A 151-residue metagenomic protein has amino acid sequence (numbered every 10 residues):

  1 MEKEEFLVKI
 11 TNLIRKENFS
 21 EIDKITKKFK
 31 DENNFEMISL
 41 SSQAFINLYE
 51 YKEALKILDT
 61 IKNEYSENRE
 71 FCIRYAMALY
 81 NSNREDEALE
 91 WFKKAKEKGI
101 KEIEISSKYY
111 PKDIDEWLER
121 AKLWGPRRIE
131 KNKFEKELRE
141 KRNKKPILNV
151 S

Functional and structural regions predicted by a protein language model:
Y80-I103, E116-K122, P126-K131: TPR/TPR-like (Sel1-like) alpha-helical repeat modules
